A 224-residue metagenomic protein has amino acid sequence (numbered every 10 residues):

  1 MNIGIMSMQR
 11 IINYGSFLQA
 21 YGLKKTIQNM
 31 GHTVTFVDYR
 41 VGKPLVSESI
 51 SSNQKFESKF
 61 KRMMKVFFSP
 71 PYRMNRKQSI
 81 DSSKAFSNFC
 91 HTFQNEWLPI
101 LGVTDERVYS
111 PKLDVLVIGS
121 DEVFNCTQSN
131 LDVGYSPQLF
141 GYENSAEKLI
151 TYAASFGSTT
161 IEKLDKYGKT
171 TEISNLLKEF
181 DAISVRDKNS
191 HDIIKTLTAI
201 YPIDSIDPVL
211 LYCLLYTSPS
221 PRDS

Functional and structural regions predicted by a protein language model:
M1-I3: Extreme N-terminal starter segment of soluble prokaryotic enzymes
I5-Y14, L18-N175: Aromatic- and Gly/Pro-rich donor/ligand-binding loops that form nucleotide- or phosphate-bearing donor binding pockets
Y21, D187-K188: Alpha-helix N-cap/helix-start capping motif
V123, N189-S190: Alpha-helix capping/helix-boundary segments
I161-E162, Y212-L215: Short, charged, surface-exposed secondary-structure boundary motifs
F180-R186: A short beta-strand/loop micro-motif in the catalytic core of glycosyltransferases that engages the nucleotide-sugar
H191-V209: Helix-loop-beta element that forms the nucleotide-linked donor phosphate-binding surface in glycosyltransferases
Y216-S224: Single conserved hydrophobic/aromatic residue that forms the stacking wall/gate of nucleotide- or nucleobase-binding
